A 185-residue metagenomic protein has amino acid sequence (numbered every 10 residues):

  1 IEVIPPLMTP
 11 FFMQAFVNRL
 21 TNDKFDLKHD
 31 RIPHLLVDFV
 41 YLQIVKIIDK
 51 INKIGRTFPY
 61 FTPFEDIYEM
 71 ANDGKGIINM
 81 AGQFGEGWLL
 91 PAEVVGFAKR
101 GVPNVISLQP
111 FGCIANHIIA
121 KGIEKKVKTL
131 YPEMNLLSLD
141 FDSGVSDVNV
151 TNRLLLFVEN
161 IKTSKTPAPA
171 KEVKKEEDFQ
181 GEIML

Functional and structural regions predicted by a protein language model:
I1-L185: An N-terminal assembly and electron-transfer interface module characteristic of large anaerobic redox and radical
